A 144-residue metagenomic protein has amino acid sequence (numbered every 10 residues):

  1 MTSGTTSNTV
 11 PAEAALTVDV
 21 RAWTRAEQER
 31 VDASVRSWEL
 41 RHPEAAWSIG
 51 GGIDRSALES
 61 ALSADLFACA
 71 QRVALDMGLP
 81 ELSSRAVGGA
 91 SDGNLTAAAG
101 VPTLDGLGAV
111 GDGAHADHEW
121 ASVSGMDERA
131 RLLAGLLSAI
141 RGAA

Functional and structural regions predicted by a protein language model:
M1-A144: Metal-dependent amide/peptide-bond hydrolase catalytic core, centered on the "pita-bread" metallohydrolase fold
